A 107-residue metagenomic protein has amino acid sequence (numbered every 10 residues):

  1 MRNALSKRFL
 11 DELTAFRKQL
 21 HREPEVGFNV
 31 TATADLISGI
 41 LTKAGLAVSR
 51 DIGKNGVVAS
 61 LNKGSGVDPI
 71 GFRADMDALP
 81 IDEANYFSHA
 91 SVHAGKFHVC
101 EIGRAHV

Functional and structural regions predicted by a protein language model:
R2-C100: Acidic/His- and Gly-rich active-site-bordering loop/insert found across diverse amide/peptide-bond hydrolases
A105-V107: Conserved small/polar residues in nucleotide/adenosyl-binding loops
